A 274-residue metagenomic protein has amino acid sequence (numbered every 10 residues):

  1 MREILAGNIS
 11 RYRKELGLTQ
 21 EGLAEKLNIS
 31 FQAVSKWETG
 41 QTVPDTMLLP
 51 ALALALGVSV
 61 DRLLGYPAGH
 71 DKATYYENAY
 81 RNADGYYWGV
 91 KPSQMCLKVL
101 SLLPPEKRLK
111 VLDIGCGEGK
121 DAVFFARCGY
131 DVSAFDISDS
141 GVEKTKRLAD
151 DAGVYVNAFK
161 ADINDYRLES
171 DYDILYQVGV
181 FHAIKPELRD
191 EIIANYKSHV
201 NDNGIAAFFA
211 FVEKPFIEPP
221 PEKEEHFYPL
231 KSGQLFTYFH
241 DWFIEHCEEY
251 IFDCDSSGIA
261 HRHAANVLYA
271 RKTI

Functional and structural regions predicted by a protein language model:
M1-E15: A short, Lys/Arg-rich alpha-helix, primarily the initiator
K14, E25, L54: Alpha-helical residues within the helix-turn-helix
G17-K36: Short alpha-helical DNA-recognition segment
M47-R62: DNA major-groove recognition helix of helix-turn-helix/homeodomain DNA-binding modules
P67-K107, V111-S170, I184-E191, N195 (+1 more regions): Class I (Rossmann-like) S-adenosyl-L-methionine-dependent methyltransferase catalytic domain, capturing the SAM-binding
Y176: A conserved beta-strand element that flanks and buttresses the S-adenosyl-L-methionine
G179-A183: Short catalytic micro-motifs in class I SAM-dependent methyltransferases
